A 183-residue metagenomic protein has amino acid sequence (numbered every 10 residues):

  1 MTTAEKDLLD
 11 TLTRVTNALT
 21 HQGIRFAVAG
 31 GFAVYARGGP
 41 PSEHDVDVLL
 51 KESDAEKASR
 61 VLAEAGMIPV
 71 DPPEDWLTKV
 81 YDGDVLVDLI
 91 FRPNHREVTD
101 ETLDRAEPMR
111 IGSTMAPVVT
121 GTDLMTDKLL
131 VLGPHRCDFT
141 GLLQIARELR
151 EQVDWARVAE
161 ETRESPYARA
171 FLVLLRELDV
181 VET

Functional and structural regions predicted by a protein language model:
M1-T183: Compositionally biased terminal segments of proteins
